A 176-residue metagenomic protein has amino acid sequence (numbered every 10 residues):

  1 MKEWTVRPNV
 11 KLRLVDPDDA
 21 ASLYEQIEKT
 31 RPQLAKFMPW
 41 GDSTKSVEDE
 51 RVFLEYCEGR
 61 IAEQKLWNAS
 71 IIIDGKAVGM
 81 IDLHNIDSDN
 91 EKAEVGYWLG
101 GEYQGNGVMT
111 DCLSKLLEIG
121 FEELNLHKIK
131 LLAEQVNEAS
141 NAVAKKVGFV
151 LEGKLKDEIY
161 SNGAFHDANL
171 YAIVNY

Functional and structural regions predicted by a protein language model:
M1-S22, Q26-Q33, N68-Y176: Acyl-donor (CoA/ACP) binding surface of acyl/acetyltransferases
E28-R31, D42, E58: Residue-level detector of secondary-structure transition/capping positions
A35-E55: Conserved GNAT-fold acetyl-CoA-binding loop/helix
F37, Q64-W67: Short, polar/charged, Gly/Pro-enriched helix-capping and turn/loop motifs at alpha-helix termini and inter-helix linkers
S43-T44, K65, I72: Short gly/ser-rich anion-binding loops that grip negatively charged ligand groups
G59-Q64, F149: Short loop/turn motifs at secondary-structure junctions and domain boundaries
